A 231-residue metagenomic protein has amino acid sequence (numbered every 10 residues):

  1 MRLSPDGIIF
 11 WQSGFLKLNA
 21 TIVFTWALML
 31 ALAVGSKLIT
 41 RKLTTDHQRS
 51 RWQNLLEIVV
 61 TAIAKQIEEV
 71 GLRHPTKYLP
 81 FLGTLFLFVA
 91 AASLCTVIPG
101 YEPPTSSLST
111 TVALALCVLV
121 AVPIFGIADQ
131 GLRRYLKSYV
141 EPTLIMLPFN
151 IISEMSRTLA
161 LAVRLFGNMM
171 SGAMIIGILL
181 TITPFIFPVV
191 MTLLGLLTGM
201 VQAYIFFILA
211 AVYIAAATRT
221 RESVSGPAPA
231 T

Functional and structural regions predicted by a protein language model:
M1-T231: Selective transmembrane helix interface/packing segments
